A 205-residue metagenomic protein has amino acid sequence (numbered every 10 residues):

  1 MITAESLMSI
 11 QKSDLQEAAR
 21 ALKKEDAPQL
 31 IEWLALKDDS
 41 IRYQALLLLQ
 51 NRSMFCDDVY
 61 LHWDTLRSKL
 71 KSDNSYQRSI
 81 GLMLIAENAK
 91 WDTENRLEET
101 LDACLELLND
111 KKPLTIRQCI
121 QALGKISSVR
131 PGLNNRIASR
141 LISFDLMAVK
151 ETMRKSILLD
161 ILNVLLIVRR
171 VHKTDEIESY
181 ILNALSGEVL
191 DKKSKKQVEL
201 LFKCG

Functional and structural regions predicted by a protein language model:
M1-R52, L165-V171, E178-G205: N-terminal alpha-helical scaffold/docking segments in eukaryotic complex subunits
Q11, R42, R78, I116 (+4 more regions): Residue-level detector of extended alpha-helical repeat arrays and alpha-solenoid scaffolds
A21-E25, D58-L66, N95-D102, G132-L141 (+1 more regions): Short sequence/structural elements of tandem HEAT/ARM alpha-solenoid repeats
K37-D39, D73-S75, K111-P113, V149-K150 (+2 more regions): Short inter-helical turns and helix N-cap capping residues of alpha-solenoid HEAT/ARM repeat scaffolds
D39-D92: A glycine-rich, hydrophobic loop/mini-helix early in the fold
L48-M54, G81-W91, A122-V129, D160-R170 (+1 more regions): Hydrophobic residues within the alpha-helices of tandem HEAT/HEAT-like
S72-Q121: Hydrophobic, well-structured mid-protein blocks that either form specific transmembrane helices
A103-L146: A contiguous pocket-lining binding segment that forms or flanks enzyme active sites
